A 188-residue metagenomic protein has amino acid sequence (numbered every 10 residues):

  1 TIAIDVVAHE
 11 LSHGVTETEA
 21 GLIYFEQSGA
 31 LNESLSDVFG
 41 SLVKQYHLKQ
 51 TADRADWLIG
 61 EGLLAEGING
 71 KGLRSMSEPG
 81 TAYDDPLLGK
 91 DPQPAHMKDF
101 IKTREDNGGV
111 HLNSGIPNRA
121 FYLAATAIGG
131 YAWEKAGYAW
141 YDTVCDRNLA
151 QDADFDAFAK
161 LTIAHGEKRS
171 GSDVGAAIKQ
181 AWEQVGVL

Functional and structural regions predicted by a protein language model:
T1-A8, T16-L188: Zinc-dependent metallohydrolase catalytic domains
L11: Active-site neighborhood of glycoside hydrolase catalytic domains
